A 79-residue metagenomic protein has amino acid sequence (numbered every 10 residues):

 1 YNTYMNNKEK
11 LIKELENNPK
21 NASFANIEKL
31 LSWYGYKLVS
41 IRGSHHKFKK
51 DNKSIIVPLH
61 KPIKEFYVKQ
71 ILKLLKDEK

Functional and structural regions predicted by a protein language model:
Y1-M5: Short, intrinsically disordered or compositionally biased N-terminal tails of bacterial proteins
N7-N17: Positively charged, polyanion-binding regions of nucleic-acid-associated proteins
L15-Y34: Polyanion-binding surface elements
P19, N52, Y67: Solvent-exposed, flexible loop/coil residues
E28-I63: Basic/aromatic recognition patch in beta-strand/loop cores that engages polyanionic ligands
H60-K79: C-terminal structural segments of small proteins and small subunits
